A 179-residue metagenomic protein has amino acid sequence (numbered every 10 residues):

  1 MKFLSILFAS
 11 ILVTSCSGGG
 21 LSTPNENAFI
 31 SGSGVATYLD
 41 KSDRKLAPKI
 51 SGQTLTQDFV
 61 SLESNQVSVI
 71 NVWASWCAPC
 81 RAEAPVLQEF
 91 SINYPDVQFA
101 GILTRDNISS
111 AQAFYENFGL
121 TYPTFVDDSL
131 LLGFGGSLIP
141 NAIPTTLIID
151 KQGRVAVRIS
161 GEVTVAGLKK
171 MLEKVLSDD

Functional and structural regions predicted by a protein language model:
M1-K49, D179: N-terminal targeting signals for export/organelle localization
V35-A36, N71, L132-F134: N-terminal post-signal-peptidase region of extra-cytosolic proteins
S42-S68: A short beta-strand-turn-helix
D58-R81, L87: Short active-site neighborhood of thiol/selenol oxidoreductases, capturing the structured segment around
N65-V67, P95-Q98, Y122: Loop/turn elements at helix/coil->beta-strand transitions in domains of secreted/extracellular proteins
R81-F118, L130-F134: Structural microenvironment flanking redox-active thiols in thiol-disulfide oxidoreductases
E116-T121, D127-D179: Thiol/disulfide oxidoreductase modules built on the thioredoxin-like
